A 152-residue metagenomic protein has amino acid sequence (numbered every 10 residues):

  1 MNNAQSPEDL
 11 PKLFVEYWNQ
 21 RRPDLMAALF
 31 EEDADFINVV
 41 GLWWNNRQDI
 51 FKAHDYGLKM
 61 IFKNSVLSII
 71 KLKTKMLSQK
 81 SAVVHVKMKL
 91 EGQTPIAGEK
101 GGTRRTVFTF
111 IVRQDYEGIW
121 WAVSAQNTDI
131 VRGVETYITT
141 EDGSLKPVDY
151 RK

Functional and structural regions predicted by a protein language model:
M1-E32, D142-K152: Short, low-complexity N-terminal intrinsically disordered segments enriched in polar/charged residues
A4, P23-L77: A solvent-exposed, acidic/Ser-Thr-rich amphipathic alpha-helical stretch
N19, L90-I96, V112-Q114: Beta-strand elements of well-folded, non-transmembrane domains
I61-F62, L90-G102: Short, cysteine-centered beta-strand-loop-beta hairpins and adjacent loop/turn segments enriched in charged/polar
L67-I69, H85, G102-T109: Short, surface-exposed coil-to-beta transition loops
K80-G92: A short hydrophobic beta-strand element
R105-T140: Short beta-strand edge/turn micro-motifs at domain boundaries
